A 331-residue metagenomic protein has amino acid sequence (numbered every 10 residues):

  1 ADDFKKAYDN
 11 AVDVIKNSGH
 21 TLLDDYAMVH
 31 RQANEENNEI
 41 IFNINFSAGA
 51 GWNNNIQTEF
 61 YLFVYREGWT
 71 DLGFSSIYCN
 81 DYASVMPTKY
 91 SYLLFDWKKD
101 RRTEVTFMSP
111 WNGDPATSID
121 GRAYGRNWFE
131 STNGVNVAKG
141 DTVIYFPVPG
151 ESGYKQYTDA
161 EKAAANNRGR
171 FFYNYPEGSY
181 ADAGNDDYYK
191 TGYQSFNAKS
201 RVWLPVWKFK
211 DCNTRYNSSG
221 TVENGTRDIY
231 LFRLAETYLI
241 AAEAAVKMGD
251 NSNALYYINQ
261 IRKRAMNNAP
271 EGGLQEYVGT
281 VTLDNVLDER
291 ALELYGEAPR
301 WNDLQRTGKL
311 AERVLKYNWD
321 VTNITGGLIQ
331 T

Functional and structural regions predicted by a protein language model:
A1, A269: Catalytic cores of carbohydrate-active enzymes
D2, G249, V278-V281: A structural signal for alpha-helical segments
D2-Y173: An aromatic- and glycine-enriched ligand-binding surface/loop that stacks and positions planar moieties
K6-D13, R102, R233-E236, I240-A241 (+4 more regions): Extracytoplasmic/secreted proteins, especially bacterial periplasmic and envelope-associated proteins
N10-T21, S109, I240-A241, K247-M248 (+2 more regions): Structured segments of extracytoplasmic/periplasmic soluble domains in secreted or envelope-associated proteins
D24, E236, V278: Short, glycine/acidic-rich beta->alpha junctions
H30-S91, F95, N197, W203 (+3 more regions): Long, intrinsically disordered, low-complexity segments
T117-K263: C-terminal substrate/ligand-recognition segments
